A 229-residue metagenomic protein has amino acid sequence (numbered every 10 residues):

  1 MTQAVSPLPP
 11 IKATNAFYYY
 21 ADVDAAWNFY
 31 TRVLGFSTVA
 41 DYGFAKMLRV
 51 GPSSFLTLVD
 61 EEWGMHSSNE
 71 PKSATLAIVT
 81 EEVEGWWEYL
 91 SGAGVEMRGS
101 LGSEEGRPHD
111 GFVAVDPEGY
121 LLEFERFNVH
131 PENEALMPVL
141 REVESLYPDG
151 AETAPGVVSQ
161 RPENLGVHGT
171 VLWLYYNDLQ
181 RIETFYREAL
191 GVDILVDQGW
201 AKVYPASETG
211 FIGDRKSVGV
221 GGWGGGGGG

Functional and structural regions predicted by a protein language model:
T2-L8, S91-L165, L174, V203: Vicinal oxygen chelate
K12-A21, M47-V50, H66-A93, D110-D116 (+4 more regions): Vicinal oxygen chelate
V23, D41-G43, P52-S53, E105-R107 (+3 more regions): Short strand-connecting beta-turns/loops that link adjacent beta-strands
A26-T31, L90, G119, I182-R187: Conserved active-site tyrosine of GNAT-family acetyltransferases
R32-V39, G94-M97, E188-L195: Conserved acetyl-CoA-binding loop of GNAT-fold acetyltransferases
S37-K72, L121-N128, D193-G229: Conserved short beta-strand elements that form part of the metal-binding/catalytic scaffold of enzyme active sites
N164-E183, R187-D193: Surface-exposed interaction/gating patches
